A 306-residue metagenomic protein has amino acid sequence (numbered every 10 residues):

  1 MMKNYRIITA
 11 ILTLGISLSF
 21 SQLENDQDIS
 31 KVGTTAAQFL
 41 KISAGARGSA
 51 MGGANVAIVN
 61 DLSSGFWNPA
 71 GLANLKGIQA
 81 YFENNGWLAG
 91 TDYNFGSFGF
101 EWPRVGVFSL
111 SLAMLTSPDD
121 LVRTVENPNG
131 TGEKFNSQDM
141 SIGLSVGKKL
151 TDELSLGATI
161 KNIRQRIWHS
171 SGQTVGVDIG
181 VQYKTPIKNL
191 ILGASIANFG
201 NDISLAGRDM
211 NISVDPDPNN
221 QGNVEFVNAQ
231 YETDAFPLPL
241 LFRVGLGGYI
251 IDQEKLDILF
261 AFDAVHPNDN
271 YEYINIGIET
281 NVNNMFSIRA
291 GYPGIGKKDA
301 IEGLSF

Functional and structural regions predicted by a protein language model:
M1-T34: Cleavable N-terminal export/targeting peptides
Q22-F306: Subset of outer-membrane beta-barrel
